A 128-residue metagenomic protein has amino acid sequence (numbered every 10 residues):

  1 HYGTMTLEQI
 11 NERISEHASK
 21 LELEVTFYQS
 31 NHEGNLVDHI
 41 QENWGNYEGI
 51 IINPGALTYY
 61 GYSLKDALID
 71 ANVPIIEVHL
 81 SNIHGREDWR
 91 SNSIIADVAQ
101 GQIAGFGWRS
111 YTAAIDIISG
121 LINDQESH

Functional and structural regions predicted by a protein language model:
H1-L21: Glycine-rich phosphate/diphosphate-binding loop of Rossmann-like nucleotide-binding domains
E24-G34: Short beta->alpha junction loops
T26-F27, I76, G85-H128: Short, glycine-/small-residue-rich phosphate/pyrophosphate-handling segment
N35-H39: Short acidic active-site motifs
E42, G61-A71: Short Gly/Thr/Asp-enriched flexible loops that form oxyanion-binding sites at enzyme active sites
N43-I50: Short acidic/histidine-rich motifs immediately flanking catalytic phosphotransfer sites in two-component signaling
G55-T58, S81-I83: Short glycine-rich anion-binding loops that position phosphate/pyrophosphate groups of nucleotides and phosphorylated
